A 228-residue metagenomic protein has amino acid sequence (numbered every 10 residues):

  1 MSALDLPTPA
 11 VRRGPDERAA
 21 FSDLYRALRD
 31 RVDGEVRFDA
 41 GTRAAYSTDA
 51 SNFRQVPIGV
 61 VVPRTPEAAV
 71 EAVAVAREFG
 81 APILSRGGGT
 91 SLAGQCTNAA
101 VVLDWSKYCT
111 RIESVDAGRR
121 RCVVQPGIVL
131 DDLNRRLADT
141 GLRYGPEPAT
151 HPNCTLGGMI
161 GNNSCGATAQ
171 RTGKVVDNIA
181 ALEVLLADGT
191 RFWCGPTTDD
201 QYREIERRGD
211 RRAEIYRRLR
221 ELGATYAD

Functional and structural regions predicted by a protein language model:
M1-A74, E78, G88-R120, A149: N-terminal flexible segment immediately upstream of the FAD-binding catalytic core in FAD-dependent oxidoreductases
R43, R86, R171-K174: Basic side chains
P63, S85, P126: Conserved strand-loop elements at the edges of beta-sheets that form or border functional pockets
I83-S85, S91-L92, L133: Extended, hydrophobic alpha-helical segments in both membrane/secreted and soluble proteins
R111-V115, C122-D228: FAD-binding subdomain of flavoenzyme oxidoreductases
